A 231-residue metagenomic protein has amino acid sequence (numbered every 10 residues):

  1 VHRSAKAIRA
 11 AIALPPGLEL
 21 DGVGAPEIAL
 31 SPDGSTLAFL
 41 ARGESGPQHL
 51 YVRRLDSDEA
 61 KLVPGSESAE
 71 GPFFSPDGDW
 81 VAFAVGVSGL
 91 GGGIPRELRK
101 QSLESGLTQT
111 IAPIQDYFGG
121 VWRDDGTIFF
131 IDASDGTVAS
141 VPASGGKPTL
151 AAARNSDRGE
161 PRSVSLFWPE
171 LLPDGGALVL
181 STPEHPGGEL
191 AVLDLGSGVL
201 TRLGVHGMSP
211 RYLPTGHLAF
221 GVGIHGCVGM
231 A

Functional and structural regions predicted by a protein language model:
V1-A231: Acidic, proline/glycine-rich low-complexity intrinsically disordered segments
